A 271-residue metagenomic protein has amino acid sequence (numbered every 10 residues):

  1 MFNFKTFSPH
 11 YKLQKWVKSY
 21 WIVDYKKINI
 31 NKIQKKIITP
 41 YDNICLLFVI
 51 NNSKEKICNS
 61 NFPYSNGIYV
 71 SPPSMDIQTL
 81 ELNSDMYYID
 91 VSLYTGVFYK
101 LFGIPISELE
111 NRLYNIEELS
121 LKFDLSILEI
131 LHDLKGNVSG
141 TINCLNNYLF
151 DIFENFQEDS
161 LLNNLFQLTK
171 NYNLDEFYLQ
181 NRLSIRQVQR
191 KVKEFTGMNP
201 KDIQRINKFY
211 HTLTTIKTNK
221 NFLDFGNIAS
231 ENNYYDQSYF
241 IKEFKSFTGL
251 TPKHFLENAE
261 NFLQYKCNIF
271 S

Functional and structural regions predicted by a protein language model:
M1-D175, N181-I185, N199, K217 (+3 more regions): Alpha-helical bundle regulatory/interaction domains
Y172, F195, N207, N219 (+2 more regions): Residue-level signal for short amphipathic helical patches enriched in basic/charged and nearby hydrophobic residues
R190-K191, M198, D202-K217, L223: Catalytic-pocket segment enriched in acidic/His residues
F195-M198, E243-F255: A secondary-structure capping/hinge motif
